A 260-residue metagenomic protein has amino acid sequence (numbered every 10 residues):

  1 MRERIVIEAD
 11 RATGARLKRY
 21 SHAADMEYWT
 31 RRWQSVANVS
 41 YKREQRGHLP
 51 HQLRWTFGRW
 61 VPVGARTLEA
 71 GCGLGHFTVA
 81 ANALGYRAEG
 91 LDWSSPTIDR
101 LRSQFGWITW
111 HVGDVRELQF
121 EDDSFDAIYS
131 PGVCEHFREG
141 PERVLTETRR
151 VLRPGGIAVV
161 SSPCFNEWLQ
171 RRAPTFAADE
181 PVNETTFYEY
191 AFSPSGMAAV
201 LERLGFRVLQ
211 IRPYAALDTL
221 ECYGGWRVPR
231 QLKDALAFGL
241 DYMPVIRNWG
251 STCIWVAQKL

Functional and structural regions predicted by a protein language model:
M1-E121, A127-P131, L145, G250-C253: Conserved N-terminal segment of class I S-adenosyl-L-methionine
E3-E8, R16-A24, V39-Y41, W93 (+6 more regions): S-adenosyl-L-methionine-dependent methyltransferase catalytic module, highlighting the catalytic core
R32, Q258-L260: Structured loops at beta-to-helix junctions and adjacent beta-edge loops in soluble globular domains
F105, E135-R138: Residues at alpha-helix boundaries and short interhelical turns
